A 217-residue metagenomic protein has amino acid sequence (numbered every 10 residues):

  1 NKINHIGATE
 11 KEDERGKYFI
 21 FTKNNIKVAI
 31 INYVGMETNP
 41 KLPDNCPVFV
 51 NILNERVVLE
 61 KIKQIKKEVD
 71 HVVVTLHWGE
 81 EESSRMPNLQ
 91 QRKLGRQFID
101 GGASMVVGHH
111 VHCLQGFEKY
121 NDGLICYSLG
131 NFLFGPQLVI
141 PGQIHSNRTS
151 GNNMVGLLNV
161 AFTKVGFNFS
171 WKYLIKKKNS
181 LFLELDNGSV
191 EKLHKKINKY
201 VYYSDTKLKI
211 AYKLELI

Functional and structural regions predicted by a protein language model:
N1-I217: Acidic, metal/ion-coordinating pockets
